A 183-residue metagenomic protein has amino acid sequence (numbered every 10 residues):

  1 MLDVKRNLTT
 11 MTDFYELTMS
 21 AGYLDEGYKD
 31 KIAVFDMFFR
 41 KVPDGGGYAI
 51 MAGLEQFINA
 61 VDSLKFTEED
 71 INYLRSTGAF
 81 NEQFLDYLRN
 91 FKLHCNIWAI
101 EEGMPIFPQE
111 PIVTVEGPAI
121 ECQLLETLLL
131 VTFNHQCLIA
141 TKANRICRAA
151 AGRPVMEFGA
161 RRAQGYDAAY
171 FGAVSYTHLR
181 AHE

Functional and structural regions predicted by a protein language model:
M1-A33, K41-P43, A79, L85-H94 (+1 more regions): Buried, small/hydrophobic-residue-enriched core segments of structured protein domains
V34-R89: N-terminal, Lys/Arg-enriched amphipathic/low-complexity engagement segments that precede the first folded domain
